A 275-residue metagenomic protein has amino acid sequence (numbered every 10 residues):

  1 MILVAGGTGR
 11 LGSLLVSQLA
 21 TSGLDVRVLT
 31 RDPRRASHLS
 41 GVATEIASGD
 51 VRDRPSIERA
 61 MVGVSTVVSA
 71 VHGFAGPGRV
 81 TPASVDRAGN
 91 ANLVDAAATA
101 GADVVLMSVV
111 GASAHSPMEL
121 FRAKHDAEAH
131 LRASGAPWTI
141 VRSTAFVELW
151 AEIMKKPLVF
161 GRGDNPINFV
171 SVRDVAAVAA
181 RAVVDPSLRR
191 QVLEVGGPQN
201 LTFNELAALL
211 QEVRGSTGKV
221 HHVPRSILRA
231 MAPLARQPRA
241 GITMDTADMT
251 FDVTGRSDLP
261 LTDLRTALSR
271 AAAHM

Functional and structural regions predicted by a protein language model:
M1-G41, R52-P55, A60-V62, G73-P77 (+3 more regions): Oxidoreductase cofactor-interface core, primarily capturing Rossmann-like NAD(P)-dependent enzymes
G49: Cofactor-binding loops of NAD(P)H-dependent oxidoreductases, dominated by short-chain dehydrogenase/reductases
M61, S65-V68, D86: N-terminal Rossmann-like NAD(P) cofactor-binding module of classical short-chain dehydrogenase/reductase
V68-A70, L106: Redox-cofactor binding/interface segments in oxidoreductases and associated redox assembly factors
P77-G89: Short alpha-helical oligomerization interface
R87, F169, N200, D258-L261: Short, solvent-exposed loop/helix junctions and linker helices that flank or host conserved functional motifs
G89-A96: Short, conserved SAM-binding segment of the class I
R214, R225-M275: A hydrophobic C-terminal alpha-helical subdomain
